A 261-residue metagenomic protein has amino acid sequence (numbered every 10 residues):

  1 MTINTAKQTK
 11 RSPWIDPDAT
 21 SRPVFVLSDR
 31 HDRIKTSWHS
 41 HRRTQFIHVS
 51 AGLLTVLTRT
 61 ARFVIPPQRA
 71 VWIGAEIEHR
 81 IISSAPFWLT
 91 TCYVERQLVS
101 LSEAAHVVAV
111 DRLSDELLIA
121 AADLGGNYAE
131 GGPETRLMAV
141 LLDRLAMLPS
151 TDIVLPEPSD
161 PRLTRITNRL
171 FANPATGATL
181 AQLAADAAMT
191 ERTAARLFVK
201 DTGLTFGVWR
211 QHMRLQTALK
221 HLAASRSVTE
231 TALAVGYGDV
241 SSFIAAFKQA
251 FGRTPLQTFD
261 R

Functional and structural regions predicted by a protein language model:
M1-L53: Generic protein-terminus/edge-of-domain signal
T60-A75: Short acidic-glycine-tyrosine-enriched beta hairpin
Q68, A194, F198, S242-F243 (+1 more regions): Short hydrophobic/aromatic patch on the recognition helix
E76-A105: Ligand-binding loop in jelly-roll beta-barrel domains
E103-D115, A120: Aromatic/histidine-rich interaction motifs
A104, G125-A187, K200-H212: Short, Lys/Arg-enriched, Trp-marked, Pro/Gly-tolerant hinge/linker segments that flank
A181, M189, K200-I244, D260-R261: Terminal helix-turn-helix DNA-binding modules in bacterial transcription factors
